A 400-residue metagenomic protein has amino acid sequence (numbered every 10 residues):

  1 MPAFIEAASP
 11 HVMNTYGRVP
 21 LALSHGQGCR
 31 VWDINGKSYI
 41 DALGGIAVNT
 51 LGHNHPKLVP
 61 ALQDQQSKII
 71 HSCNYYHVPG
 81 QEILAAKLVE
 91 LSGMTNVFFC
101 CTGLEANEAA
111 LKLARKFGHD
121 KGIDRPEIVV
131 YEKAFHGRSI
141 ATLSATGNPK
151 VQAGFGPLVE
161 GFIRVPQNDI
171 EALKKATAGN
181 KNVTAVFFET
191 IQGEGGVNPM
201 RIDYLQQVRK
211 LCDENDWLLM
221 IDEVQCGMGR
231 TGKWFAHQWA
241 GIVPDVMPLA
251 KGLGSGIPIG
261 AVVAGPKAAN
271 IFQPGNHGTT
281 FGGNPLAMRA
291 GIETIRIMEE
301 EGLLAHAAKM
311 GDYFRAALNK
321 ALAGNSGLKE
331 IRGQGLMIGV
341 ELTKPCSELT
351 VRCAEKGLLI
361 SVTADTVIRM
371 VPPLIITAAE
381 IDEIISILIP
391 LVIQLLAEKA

Functional and structural regions predicted by a protein language model:
M1-A400: Conserved N-terminal phosphate-binding loop of PLP-dependent enzymes in the Aspartate aminotransferase
